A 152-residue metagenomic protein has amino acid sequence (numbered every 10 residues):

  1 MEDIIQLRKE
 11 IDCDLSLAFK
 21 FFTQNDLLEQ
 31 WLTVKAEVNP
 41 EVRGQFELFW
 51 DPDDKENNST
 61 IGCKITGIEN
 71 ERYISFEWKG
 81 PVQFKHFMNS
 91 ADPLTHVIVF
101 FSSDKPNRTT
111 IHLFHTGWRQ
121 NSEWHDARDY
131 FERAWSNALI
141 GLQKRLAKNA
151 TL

Functional and structural regions predicted by a protein language model:
M1-E37: Hydrophobic ligand-binding cavity/cleft-lining segments
E2-R8, Q45, T60, Y73 (+2 more regions): Intrinsic-disorder/low-complexity, polar/charged segments enriched in Ser/Thr/Lys/Arg/Asp/Glu/Gln
A18-F19, L28, F46, I65 (+4 more regions): Hydrophobic pocket/interface hotspot
V34-F49, K55-N57: A solvent-exposed, acidic/Ser-Thr-rich amphipathic alpha-helical stretch
A36-E37, N58-P106: Hydrophobic-ligand binding "helix-grip"
Q45-F49, E77-V82, F114-W118: Generic short beta-strand segments
K85-R133: Beta-strand/loop substructures that line and gate deep hydrophobic ligand-binding cavities in soluble
K144-L152: Short, highly charged C-terminal tails/helix-capping segments
